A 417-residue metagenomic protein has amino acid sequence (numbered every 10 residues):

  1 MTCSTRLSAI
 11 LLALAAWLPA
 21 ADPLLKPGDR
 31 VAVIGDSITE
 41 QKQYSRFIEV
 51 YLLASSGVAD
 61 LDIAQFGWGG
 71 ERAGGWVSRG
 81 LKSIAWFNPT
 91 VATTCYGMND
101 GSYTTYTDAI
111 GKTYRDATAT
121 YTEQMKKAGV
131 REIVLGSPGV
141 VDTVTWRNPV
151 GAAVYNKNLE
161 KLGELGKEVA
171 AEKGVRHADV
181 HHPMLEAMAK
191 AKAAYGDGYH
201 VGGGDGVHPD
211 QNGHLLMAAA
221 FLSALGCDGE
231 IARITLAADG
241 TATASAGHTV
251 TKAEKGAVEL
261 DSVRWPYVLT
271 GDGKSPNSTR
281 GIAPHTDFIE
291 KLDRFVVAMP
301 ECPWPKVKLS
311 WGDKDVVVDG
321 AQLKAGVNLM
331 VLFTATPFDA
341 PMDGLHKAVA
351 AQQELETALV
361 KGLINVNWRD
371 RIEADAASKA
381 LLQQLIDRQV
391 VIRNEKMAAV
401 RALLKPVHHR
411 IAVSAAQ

Functional and structural regions predicted by a protein language model:
M1-S4: N-terminal secretory signal peptides that target proteins for export/translocation
S8-W17: Bacterial N-terminal signal peptides
A20-A21: Boundary at the C-terminal end of the N-terminal hydrophobic targeting segment
L24-L25, R46-A64, E71-Q417: Alpha-helical cap/lid subdomain in secreted, periplasmic, or secretory-pathway luminal O-acyl-processing enzymes
D29-Q43, G69-R72: Catalytic nucleophile-elbow at a beta strand-turn-alpha helix junction centered on a G-D-S/GDSL motif, marking
